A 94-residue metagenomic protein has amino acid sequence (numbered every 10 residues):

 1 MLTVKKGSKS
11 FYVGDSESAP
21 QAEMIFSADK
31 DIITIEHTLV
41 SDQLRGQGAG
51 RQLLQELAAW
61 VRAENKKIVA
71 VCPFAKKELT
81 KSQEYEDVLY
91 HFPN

Functional and structural regions predicted by a protein language model:
M1-I33, H37: N-terminal first-folded block
D31, V40, F74-A75: A generic "binding-loop/recognition-motif" signal
D31-I32, L53, K81: Short leucine-rich amphipathic alpha-helices used at interfaces
E36, Q55-V61: Short, hydrophobic/aliphatic alpha-helical segments
T38-R45: A short, internal acetyl-CoA/4′-phosphopantetheine-binding micro-motif in the GNAT/acyltransferase core
G46-L57: Conserved acetyl-CoA-binding loop-helix of GNAT-fold acetyltransferases
W60-N94: C-terminal structural segments of small proteins and small subunits
